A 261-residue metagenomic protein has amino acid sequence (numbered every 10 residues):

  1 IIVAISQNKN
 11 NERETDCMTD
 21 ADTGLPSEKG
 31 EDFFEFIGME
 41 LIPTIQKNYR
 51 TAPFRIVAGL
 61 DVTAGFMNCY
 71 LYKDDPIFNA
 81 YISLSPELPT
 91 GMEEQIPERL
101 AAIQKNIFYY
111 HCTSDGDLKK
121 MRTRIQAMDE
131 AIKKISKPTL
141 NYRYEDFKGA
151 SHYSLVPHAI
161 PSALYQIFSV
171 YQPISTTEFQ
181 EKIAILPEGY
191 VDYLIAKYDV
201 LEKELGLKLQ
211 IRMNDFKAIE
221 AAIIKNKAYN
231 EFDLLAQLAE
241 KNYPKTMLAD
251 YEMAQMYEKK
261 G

Functional and structural regions predicted by a protein language model:
I1-K260: Non-catalytic cap/lid and distal C-terminal segments of serine-dependent acyl enzymes
